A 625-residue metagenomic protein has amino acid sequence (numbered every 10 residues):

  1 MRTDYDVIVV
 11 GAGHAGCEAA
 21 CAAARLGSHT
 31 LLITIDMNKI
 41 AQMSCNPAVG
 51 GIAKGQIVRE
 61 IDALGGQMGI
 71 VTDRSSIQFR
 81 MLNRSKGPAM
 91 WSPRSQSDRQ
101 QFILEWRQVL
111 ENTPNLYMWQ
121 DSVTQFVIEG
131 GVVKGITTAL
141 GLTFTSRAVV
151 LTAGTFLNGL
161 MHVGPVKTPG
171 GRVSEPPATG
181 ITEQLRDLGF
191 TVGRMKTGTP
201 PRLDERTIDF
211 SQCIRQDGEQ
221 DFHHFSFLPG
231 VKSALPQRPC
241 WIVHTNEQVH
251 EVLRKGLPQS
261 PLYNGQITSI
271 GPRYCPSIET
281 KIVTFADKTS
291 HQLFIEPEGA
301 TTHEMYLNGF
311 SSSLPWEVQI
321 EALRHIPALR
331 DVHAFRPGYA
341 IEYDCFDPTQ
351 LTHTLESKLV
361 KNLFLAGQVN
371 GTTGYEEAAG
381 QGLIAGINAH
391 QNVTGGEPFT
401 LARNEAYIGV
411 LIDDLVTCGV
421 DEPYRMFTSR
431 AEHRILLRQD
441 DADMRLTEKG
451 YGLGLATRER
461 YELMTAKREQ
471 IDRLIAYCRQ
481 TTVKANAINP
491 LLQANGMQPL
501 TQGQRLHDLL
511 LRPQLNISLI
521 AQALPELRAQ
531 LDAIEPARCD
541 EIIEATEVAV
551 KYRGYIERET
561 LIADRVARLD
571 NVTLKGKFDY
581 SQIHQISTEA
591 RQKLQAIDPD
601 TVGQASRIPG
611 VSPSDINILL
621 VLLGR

Functional and structural regions predicted by a protein language model:
R2-A15: Beta1/beta-strand and adjacent pyrophosphate-binding region of the FAD-binding site in flavoprotein oxidoreductases
T3-Y5, A139-A148: Core beta-strand elements of the Rossmann-like FAD/NAD(P) dinucleotide-binding domain in flavoenzyme oxidoreductases
V10, T143-G154: Short hydrophobic core segments
C21-Q125, L140, T152-P169, P176 (+3 more regions): Conserved N-terminal/central alpha/beta ligand/cofactor-binding core
D36-N38, K54, T182-I320, T417-P490 (+2 more regions): An anion/pyrophosphate-binding glycine-rich loop and adjacent beta-alpha core in soluble alpha-beta enzymes
V127-T143: Conserved beta-strand-loop-beta-strand element in the redox core of flavoprotein oxidoreductases
Y306-T372, T400-D413, C539-K593, D598: A glycine-rich dinucleotide-binding beta-alpha-beta segment and adjacent secondary-structure elements that constitute
R430, L436, T447-N617, V621-G624: Extended, charge-enriched "interface" segments that sit outside catalytic cores
